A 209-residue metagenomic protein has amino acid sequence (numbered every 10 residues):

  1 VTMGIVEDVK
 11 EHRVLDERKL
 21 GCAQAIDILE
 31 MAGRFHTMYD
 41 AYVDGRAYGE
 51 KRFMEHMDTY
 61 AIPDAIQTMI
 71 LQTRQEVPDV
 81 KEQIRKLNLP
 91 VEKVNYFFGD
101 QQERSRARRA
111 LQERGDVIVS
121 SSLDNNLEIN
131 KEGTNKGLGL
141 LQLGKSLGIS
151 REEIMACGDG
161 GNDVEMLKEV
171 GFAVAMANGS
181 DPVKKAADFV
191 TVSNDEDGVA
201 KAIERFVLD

Functional and structural regions predicted by a protein language model:
V1-A25, L29: Alpha-helical substrate-recognition element adjacent to the catalytic core
V1-T2, V43-G45, M176-A177: Beta->alpha turn/N-cap motifs
T2, K10, F35, E113-G115 (+2 more regions): Short, structured coil segments at secondary-structure junctions
E7, D40-Y42: Conserved hydrophobic/aromatic positions in well-ordered beta-strands
D27, M31, F35, Y42-C157: Conserved acidic, metal-coordinating active-site core of Asp-based, Mg2+-dependent phosphoryl-transfer enzymes
Q112, L127-D209: Mg2+-dependent phosphoryl-transfer enzymes with acidic/Ser/Thr/Gly-rich catalytic loops
